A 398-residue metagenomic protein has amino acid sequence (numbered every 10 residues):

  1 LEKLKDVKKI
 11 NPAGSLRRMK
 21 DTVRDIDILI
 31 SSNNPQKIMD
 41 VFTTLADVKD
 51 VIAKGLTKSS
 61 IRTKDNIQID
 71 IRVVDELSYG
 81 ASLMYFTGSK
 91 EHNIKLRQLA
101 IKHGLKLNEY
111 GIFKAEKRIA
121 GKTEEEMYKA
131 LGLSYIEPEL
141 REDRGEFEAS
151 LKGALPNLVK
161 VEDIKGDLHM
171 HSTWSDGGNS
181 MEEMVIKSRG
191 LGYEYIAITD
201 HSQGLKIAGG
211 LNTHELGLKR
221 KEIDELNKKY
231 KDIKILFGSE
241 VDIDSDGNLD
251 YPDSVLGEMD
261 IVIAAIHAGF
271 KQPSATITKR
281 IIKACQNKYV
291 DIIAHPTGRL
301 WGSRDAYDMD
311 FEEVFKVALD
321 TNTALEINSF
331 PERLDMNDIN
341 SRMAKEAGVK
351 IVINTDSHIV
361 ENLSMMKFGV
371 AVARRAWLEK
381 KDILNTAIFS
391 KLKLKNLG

Functional and structural regions predicted by a protein language model:
L1-N11: Helical scaffold of the NTase/Pol beta-like nucleotidyltransferase catalytic core
K9-S15, R24: Non-catalytic interaction/regulatory modules that flank or connect domains
M19-S172, G178-I198, Q203-K234, S245-G398: Charged catalytic cores and adjacent phosphate/nucleic-acid-binding surfaces used for phosphate/nucleic-acid chemistry
D242: Active-site beta-strand->loop->alpha-helix modules in alpha/beta enzyme cores, enriched in Gly/His/Asp(Glu)
